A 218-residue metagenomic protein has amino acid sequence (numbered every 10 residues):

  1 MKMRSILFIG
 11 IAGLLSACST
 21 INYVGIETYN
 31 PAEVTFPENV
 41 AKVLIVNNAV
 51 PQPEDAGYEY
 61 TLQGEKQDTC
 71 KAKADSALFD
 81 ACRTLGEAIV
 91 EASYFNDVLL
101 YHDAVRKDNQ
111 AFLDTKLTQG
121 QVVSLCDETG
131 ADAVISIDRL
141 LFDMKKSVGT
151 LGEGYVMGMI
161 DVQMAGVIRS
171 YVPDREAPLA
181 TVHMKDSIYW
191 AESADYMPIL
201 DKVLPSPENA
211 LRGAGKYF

Functional and structural regions predicted by a protein language model:
M1-L7: Bacterial N-terminal signal peptides that target proteins for export
A12, P37, E128-A131: Alpha-helix termination/capping residues and helix-transition junctions
L14-A17: C-terminal motif of bacterial Sec signal peptides marking the signal peptidase cleavage site
S19-V40, Q163-A165, R169-F218: C-terminal/domain-edge helix-coil "capping" segments
K42-N47, V134-D138, A165-R169: Soluble periplasmic/extracytoplasmic beta-strand elements of cell-envelope proteins
A49-S136, L140, R175-T181: N-terminal segment of the mature soluble domain
S147-E153, D195: Outer-membrane beta-barrel translocator domains and adjoining extracellular loop/strand segments of Gram-negative
V156-I160: Replace "Gram-negative outer membrane beta-barrel proteins" with "bacterial and organellar outer membrane beta-barrel
